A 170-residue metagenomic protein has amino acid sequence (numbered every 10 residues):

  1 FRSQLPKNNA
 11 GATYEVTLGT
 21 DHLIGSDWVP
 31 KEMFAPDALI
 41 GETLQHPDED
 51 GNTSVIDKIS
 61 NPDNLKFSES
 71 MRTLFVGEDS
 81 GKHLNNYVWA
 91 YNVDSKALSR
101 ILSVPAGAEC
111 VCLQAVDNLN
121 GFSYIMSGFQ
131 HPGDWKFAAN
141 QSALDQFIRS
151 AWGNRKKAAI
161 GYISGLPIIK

Functional and structural regions predicted by a protein language model:
F1-K170: Sequence/structural signature of beta-propeller domains
